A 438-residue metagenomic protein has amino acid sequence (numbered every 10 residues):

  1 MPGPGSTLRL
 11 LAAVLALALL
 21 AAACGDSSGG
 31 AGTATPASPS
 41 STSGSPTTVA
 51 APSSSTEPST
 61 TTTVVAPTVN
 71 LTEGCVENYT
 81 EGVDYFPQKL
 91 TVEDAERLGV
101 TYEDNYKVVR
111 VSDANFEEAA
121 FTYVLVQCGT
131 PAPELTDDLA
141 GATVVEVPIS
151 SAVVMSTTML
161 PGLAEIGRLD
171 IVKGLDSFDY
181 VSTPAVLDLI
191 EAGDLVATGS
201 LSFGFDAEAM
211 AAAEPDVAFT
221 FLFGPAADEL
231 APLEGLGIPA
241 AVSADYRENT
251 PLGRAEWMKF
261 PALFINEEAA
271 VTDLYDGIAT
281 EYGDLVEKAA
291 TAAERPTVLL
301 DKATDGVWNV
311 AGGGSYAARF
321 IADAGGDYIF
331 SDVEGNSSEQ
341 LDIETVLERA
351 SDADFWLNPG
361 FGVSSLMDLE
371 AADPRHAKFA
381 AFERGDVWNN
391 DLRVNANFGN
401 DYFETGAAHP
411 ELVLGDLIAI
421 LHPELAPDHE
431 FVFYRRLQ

Functional and structural regions predicted by a protein language model:
M1-L11: Bacterial N-terminal signal peptides that target proteins for export
G3-G5, G30-G32, G44: Residue-identity detector for glycine
A13-L17: Hydrophobic helical h-region of N-terminal Sec-dependent signal peptides in bacterial secretory/periplasmic proteins
A18-A23: C-terminal motif of bacterial Sec signal peptides marking the signal peptidase cleavage site
C24-T35: Bacterial lipoprotein signal-peptidase II cleavage site
G25-D26, P58-Q438: N-terminal ligand-binding lobe of clamshell/alpha-beta domains
T33-T60, V65-G74: Post-signal peptide N-terminal segment of mature Sec-exported envelope proteins
